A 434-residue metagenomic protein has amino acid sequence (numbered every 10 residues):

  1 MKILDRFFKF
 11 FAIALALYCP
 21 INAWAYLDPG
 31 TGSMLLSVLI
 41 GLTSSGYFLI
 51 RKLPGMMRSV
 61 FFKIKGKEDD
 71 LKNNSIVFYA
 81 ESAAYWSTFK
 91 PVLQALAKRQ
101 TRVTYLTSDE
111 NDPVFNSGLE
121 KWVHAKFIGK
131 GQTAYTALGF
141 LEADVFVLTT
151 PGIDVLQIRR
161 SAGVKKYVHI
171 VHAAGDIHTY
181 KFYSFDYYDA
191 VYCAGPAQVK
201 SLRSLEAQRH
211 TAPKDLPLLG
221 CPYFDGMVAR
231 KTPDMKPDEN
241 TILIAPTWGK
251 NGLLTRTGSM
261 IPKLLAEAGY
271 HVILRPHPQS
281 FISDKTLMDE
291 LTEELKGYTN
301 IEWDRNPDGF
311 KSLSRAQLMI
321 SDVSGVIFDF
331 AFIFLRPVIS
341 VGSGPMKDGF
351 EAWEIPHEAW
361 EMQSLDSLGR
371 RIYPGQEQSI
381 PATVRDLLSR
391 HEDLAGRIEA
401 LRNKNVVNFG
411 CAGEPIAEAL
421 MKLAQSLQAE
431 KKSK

Functional and structural regions predicted by a protein language model:
M1-A23: N-terminal secretory/membrane targeting signals
L27-L49: Hydrophobic alpha-helical membrane-interaction elements
R58-S75: N-terminal signal-anchor transmembrane helix
S75-V228: Active-site and donor-binding regions of nucleotide-sugar-utilizing enzymes
A84-T101, P222-T292, P374-E377, L388-S389 (+2 more regions): Conserved catalytic-core segment of nucleotide-activated headgroup transferases in glycan assembly
P213, G325-K404: Catalytic binding pocket for nucleotide-activated donors in carbohydrate/polymer assembly enzymes
T286-F328: Donor nucleotide-activated moiety binding/catalytic core segment of transferases that use nucleotide-activated donors
F409-K434: C-terminal alpha-helical cap of glycosyltransferases
